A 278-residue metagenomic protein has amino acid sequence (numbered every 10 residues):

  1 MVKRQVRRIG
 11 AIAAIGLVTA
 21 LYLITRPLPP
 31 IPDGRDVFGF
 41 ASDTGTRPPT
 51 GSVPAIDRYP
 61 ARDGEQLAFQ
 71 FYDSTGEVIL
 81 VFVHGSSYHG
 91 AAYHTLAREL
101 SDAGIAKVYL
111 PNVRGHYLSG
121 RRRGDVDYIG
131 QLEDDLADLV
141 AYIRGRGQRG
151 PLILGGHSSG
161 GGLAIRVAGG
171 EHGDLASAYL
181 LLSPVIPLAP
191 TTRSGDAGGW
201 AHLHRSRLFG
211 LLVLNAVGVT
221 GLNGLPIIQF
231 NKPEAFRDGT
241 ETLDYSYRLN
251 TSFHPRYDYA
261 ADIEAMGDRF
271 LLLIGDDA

Functional and structural regions predicted by a protein language model:
V2-P60, A68-Q70: An N-terminal hydrophobic leader/cap segment in hydrolases
E77-G85: Short beta-strand element of the alpha/beta-hydrolase
S86-R98: The serine-hydrolase catalytic nucleophile loop
L100-R121: Conserved alpha/beta-hydrolase
V126-G145: Alpha/beta-hydrolase active-site loop
G161-G173, Y179: Short glycine-enriched nucleophile-adjacent loop and the immediately C-terminal alpha-helix near the catalytic center
L180-P190: Active-site nucleophile loop of the alpha/beta-hydrolase fold
M266, L272-G275: Short beta-strand/loop motif that positions the catalytic acidic residue of the alpha/beta-hydrolase fold
